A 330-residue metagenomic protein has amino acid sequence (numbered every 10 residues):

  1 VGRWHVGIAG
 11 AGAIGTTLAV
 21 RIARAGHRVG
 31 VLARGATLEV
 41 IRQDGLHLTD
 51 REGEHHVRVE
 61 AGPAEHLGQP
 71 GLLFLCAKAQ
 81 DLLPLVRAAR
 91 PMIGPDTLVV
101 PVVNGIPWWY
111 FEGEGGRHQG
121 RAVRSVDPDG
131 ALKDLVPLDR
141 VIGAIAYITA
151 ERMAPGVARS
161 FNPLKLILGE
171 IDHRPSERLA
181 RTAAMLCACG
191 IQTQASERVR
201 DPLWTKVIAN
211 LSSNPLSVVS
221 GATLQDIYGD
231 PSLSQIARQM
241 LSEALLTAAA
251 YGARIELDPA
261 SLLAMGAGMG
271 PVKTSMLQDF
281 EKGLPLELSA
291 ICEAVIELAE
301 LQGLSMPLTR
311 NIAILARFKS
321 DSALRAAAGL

Functional and structural regions predicted by a protein language model:
V1-G53: NAD(P)+-binding Rossmann beta1-loop-alpha1 motif at the extreme N-terminus of oxidoreductases
G2, D226, S234-L330: NAD(P)-dependent Rossmann-like dehydrogenase/reductase catalytic/cofactor-binding core
G2-W4, G71, L164: Nucleotide donor/acceptor-binding cores
V40, E60-G62, M92, K133-K206 (+1 more regions): Internal alpha-helical scaffold of NAD(P)-dependent oxidoreductase catalytic cores
H55-M153: Rossmann-like NAD(P)(H) cofactor-binding subdomain of soluble oxidoreductases
